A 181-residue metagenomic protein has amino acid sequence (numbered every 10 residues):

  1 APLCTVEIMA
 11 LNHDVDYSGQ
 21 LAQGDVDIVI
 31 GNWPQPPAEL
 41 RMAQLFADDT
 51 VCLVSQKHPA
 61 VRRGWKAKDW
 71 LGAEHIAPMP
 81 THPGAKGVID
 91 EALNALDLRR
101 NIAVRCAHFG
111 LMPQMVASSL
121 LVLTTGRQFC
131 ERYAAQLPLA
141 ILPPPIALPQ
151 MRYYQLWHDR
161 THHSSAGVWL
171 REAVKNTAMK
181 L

Functional and structural regions predicted by a protein language model:
A1, R62, A67, F129 (+1 more regions): A late-sequence structural motif
A1-P36, C106: Central regulatory/effector-binding core of bacterial HTH transcription factors
D14-V15, E39, R63-G64, H108-F109: Structural motif corresponding to alpha-helix initiation and N-cap regions
S18, A22, M42, A67 (+1 more regions): Short hydrophobic/charged patches on amphipathic alpha-helices used for structural packing and interfaces
L21-I30, T50, L98, V116-L123: Alpha-to-beta junction loops
N32, R62-R63, H75-L96, R127 (+3 more regions): Secondary-structure junction motif
P37-I76, H158, S165-G167: Flexible hinge/capping segments at coil-to-helix
A38-Q44, D48, A107-D159: Beta-alpha-beta core module
